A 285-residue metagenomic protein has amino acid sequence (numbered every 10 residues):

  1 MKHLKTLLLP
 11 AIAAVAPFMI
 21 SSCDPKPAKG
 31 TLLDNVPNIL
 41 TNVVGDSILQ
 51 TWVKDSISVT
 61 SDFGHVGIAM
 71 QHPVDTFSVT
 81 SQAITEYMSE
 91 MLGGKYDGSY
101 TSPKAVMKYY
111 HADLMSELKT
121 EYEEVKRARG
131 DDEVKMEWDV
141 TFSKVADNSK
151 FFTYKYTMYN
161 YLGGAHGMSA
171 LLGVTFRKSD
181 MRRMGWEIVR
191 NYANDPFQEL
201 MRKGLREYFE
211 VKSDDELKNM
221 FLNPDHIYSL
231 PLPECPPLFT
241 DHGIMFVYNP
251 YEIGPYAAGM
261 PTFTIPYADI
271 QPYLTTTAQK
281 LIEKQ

Functional and structural regions predicted by a protein language model:
K2-L9: Bacterial N-terminal signal peptides that target proteins for export
L9-P17: Hydrophobic helical h-region of N-terminal Sec-dependent signal peptides in bacterial secretory/periplasmic proteins
F18-S22: C-terminal motif of bacterial Sec signal peptides marking the signal peptidase cleavage site
C23-Q285: Compositionally biased intrinsically disordered regions enriched in Thr/Gly
